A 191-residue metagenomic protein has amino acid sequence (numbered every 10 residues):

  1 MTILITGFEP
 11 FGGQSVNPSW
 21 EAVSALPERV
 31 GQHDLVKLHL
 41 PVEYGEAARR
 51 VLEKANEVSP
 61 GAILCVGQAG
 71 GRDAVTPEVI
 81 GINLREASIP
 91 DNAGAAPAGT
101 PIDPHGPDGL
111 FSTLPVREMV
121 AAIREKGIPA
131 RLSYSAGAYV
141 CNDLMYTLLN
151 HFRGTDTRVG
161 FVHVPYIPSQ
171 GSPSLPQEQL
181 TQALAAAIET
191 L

Functional and structural regions predicted by a protein language model:
M1-A136, L149-D156, S174-Q179, A185-L191: N-terminal catalytic or cofactor-binding beta/alpha core of small enzyme domains
V140: Catalytic beta-strand/loop cores that center a nucleophilic Ser/Cys/Thr and support acyl-enzyme chemistry
D143-L149: Hydrophobic, aromatic-enriched interface-forming segments
V159: Glycine-rich phosphate/pyrophosphate-binding loops and their adjacent beta-strand/loop elements at enzyme active sites
H163-S169: An accessory alpha-helical subdomain
